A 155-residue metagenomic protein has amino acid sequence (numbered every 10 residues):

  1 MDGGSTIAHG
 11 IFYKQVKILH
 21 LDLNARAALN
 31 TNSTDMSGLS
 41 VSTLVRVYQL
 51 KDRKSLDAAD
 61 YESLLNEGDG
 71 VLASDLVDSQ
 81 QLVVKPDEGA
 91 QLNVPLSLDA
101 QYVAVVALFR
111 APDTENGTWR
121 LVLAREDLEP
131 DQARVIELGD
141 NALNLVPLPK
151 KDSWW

Functional and structural regions predicted by a protein language model:
M1-V16: Bacterial Sec signal peptide processing site at the extreme N-terminus
H20-N24, L44-Y48, A104-V106: Soluble periplasmic/extracytoplasmic beta-strand elements of cell-envelope proteins
L21-M36, D52: Short amphipathic, basic-aromatic surface patches that mediate peripheral association with negatively charged
D35-R46: Short coil-to-beta strand junction motifs in C2/discoidin
E62-D78: Short beta-strand and strand-turn-strand segments in soluble, beta-rich domains
D87-L96: Exposed aromatic-hydrophobic patches
A100-A111: A short, solvent-exposed beta-strand micro-motif common in secreted/extracellular proteins
R120-W155: Glycine-rich, aromatic-bearing surface loops/beta-hairpins
